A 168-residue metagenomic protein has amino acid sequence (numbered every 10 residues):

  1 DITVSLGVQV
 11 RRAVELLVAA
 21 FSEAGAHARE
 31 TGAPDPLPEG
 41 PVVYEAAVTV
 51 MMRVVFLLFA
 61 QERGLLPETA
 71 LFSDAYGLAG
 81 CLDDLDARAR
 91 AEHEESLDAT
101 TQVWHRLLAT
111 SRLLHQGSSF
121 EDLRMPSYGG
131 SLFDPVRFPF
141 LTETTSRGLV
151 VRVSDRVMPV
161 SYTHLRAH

Functional and structural regions predicted by a protein language model:
D1-R166: Preference for the N-terminal adenyl/adenosyl cofactor-binding alpha/beta module
